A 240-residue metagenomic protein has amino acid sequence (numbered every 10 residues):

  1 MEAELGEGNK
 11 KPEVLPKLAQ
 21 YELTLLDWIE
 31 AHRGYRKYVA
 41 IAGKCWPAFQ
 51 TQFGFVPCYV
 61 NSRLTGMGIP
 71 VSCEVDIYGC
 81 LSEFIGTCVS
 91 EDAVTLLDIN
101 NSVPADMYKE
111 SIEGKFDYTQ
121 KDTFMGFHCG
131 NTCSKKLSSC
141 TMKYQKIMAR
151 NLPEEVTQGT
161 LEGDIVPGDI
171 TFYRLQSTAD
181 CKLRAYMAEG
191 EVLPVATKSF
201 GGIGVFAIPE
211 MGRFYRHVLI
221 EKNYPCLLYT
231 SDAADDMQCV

Functional and structural regions predicted by a protein language model:
M1-G54: A charged, amphipathic alpha-helical module
T51-V56, M107-S111: Short acidic, glycine/serine/threonine-rich loops at helix termini
F53-G68: Acidic catalytic cores of enzymes that act on phosphate-bearing nucleotides/polynucleotides
T65-V205: C-terminal catalytic subdomain
Y229-A234: Conserved small/polar residues in nucleotide/adenosyl-binding loops
